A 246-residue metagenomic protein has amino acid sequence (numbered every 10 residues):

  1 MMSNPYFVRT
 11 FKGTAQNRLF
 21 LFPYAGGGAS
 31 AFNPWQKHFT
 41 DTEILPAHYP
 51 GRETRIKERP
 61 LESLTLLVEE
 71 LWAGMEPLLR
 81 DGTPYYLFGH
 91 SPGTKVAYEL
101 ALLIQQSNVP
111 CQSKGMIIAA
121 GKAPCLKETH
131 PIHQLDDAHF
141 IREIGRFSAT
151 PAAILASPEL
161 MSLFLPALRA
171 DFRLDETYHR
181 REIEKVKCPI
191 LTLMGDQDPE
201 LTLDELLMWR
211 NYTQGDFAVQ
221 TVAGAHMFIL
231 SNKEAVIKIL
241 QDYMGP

Functional and structural regions predicted by a protein language model:
M1-F88, K95-P246: Domain-scale detector for complete catalytic domains at protein termini or as standalone homologs
